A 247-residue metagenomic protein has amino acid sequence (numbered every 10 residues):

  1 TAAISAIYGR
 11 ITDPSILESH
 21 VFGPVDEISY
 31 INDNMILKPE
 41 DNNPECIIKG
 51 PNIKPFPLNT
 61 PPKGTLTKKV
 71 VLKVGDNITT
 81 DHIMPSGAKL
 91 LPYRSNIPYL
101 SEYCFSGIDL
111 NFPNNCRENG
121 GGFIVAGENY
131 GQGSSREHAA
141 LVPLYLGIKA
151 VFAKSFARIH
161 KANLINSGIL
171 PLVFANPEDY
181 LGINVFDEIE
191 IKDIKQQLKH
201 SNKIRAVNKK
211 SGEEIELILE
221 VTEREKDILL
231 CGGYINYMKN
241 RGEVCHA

Functional and structural regions predicted by a protein language model:
T1-A247: Fe-S-dependent hydro-lyases/dehydratases of central metabolism
